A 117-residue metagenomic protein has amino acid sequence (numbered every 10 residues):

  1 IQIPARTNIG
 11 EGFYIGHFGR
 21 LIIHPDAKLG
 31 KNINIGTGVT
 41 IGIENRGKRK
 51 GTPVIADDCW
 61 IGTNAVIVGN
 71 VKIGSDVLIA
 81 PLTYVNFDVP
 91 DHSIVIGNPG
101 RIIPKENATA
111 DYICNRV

Functional and structural regions predicted by a protein language model:
I1, T109-V117: Terminal amphipathic alpha-helical/low-complexity segments used for targeting or macromolecular assembly
P4-A5, G10-E11, G16-P25, G30-K31 (+11 more regions): Left-handed beta-helix
